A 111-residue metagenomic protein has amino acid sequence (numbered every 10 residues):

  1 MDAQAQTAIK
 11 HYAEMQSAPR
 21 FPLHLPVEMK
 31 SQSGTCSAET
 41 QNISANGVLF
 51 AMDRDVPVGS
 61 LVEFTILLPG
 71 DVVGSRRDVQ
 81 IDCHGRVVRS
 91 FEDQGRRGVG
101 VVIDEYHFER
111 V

Functional and structural regions predicted by a protein language model:
M1-V111: Structured alpha-helical
